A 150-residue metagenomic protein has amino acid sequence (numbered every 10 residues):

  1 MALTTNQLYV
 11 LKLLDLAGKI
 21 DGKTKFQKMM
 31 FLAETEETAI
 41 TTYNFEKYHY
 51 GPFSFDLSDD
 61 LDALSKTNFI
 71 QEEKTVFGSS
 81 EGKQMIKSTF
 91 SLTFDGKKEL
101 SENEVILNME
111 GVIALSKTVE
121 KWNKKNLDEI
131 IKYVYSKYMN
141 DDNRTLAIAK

Functional and structural regions predicted by a protein language model:
M1-K150: Domain-edge interaction signal
